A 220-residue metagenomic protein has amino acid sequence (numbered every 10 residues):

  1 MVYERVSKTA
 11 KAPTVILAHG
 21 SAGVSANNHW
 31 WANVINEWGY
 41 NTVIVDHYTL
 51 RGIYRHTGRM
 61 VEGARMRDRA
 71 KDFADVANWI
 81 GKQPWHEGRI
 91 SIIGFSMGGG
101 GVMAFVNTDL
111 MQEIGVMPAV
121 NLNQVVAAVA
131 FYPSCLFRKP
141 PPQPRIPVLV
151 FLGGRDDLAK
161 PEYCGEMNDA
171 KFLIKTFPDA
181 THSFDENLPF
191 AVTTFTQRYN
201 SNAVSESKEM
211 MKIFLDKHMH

Functional and structural regions predicted by a protein language model:
M1-V6, A10-W85, E186-Q197: Serine-hydrolase catalytic machinery in alpha/beta-hydrolase-like enzymes
P13, V126, P147: Alpha/beta-hydrolase fold active-site loops
L17-A22, P133, G153-G154: Glycine-rich His-Gly loop
R67-D68, F73-P144: Primarily recognizes the serine-hydrolase "nucleophile elbow" in alpha/beta-hydrolase and SGNH/GDSL folds
P144, V150-L152: Short beta-strand/loop motif that positions the catalytic acidic residue of the alpha/beta-hydrolase fold
D157-Y163: Conserved alpha/beta-hydrolase "acid-adjacent" motif
Y163-F172: Conserved loop-alpha-helix segment in the C-terminal half of the alpha/beta-hydrolase fold that carries the catalytic
F172-H220: C-terminal catalytic histidine-bearing segment of alpha/beta-hydrolase fold enzymes
